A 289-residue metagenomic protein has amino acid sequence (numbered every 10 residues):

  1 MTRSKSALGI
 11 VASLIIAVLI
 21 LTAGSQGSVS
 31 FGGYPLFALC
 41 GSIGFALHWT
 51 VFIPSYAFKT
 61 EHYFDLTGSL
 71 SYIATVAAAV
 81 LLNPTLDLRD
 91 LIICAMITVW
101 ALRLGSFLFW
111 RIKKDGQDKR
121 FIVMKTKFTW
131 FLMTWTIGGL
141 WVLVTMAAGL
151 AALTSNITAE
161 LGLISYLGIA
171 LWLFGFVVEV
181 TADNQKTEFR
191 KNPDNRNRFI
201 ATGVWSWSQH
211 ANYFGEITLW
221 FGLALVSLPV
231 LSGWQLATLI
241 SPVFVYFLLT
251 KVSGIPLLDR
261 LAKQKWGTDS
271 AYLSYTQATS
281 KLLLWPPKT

Functional and structural regions predicted by a protein language model:
M1, G24-G32, F52-K59: Short juxtamembrane and helix-loop transition motifs at transmembrane-helix boundaries in membrane proteins
T2-S6, S55-T67, I112-I137, Q264-L273 (+2 more regions): Interhelical loop and helix-boundary elements at the membrane-water interface of polytopic inner-membrane proteins
S4, Y34-L39, Y56-F64, S206-A211: Short, amphipathic, aromatic/basic-enriched membrane-interface segments that mark the entry/exit of transmembrane
I10, L14-G24, S28-F31, G44 (+5 more regions): Hydrophobic transmembrane alpha-helices
I53, E61-T67, T85-C94: Short N-terminal amphipathic alpha-helices
M96, L104-G116: Membrane-interface helix-loop-helix modules in multi-pass inner-membrane proteins
